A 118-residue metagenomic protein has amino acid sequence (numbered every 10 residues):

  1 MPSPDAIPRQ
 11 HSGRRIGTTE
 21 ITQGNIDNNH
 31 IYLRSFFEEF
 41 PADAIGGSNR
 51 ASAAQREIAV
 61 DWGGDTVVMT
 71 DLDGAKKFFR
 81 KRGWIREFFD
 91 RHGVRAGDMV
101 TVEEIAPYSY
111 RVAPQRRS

Functional and structural regions predicted by a protein language model:
M1-S118: Acidic, low-complexity intrinsically disordered regions
